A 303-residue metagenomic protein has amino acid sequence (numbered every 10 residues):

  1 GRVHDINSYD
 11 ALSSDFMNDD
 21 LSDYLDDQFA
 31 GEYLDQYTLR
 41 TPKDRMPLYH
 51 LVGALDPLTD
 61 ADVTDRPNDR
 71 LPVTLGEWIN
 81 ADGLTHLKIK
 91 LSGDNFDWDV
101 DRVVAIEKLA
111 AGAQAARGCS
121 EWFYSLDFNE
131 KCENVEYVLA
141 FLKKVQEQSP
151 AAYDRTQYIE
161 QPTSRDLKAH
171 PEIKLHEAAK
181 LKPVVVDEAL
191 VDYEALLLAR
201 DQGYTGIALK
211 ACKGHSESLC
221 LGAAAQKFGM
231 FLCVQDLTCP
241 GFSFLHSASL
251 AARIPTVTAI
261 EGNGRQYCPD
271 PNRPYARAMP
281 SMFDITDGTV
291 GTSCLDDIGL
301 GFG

Functional and structural regions predicted by a protein language model:
G1-K131, V135-E147, G301-G303: N-terminal capping/lid subdomain adjacent to the active-site entrance of alpha/beta enzymes
D10, H50, L126, V186 (+2 more regions): General beta-strand structural signal in soluble alpha/beta enzymes
L39-R45, A152, E177-A179, R253-P255 (+2 more regions): A generic structural signal for short, non-catalytic loop/turn and secondary-structure boundary residues
G53, A189, G264-R265: Residues that form or immediately flank small-molecule/cofactor binding pockets and catalytic motifs
T64, A140-F141, D201, G222-A223 (+2 more regions): Short, surface-exposed amphipathic charged segments that create phosphate/polyanion-binding patches used for binding
N80, H86-T238, S243-F244: Catalytic core of soluble alpha/beta enzymes
L237-G303: Flexible C-terminal active-site loop/helix
